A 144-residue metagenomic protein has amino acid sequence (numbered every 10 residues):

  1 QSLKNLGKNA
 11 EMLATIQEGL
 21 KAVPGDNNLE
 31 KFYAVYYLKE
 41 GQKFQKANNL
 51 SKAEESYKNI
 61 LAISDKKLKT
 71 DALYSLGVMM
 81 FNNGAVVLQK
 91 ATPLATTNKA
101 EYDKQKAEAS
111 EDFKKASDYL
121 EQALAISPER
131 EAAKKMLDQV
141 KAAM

Functional and structural regions predicted by a protein language model:
L3, Y37, F44, M80 (+2 more regions): Residue at a conserved register position within TPR or TPR-like alpha-solenoid repeats
G19, N59-I60, A123: Canonical positions in the second alpha-helix
A22, I63-D65, I126: Structural marker of alpha-solenoid helical repeat scaffolds
D26, Y33, K66-K69, E129-E131: Residue-level recognition of tetratricopeptide repeat
N82-Y119: Short coil/linker segments at helix-helix boundaries
